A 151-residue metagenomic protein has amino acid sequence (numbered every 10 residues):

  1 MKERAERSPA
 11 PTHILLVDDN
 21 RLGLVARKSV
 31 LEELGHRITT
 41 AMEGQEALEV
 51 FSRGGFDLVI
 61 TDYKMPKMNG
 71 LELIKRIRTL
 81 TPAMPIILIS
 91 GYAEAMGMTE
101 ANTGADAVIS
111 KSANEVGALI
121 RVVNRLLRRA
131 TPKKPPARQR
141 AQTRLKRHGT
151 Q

Functional and structural regions predicted by a protein language model:
M1-H13, G117-Q151: Non-catalytic signal-transmission and effector/linker regions of two-component phosphorelay proteins
R21-T39: Two-component/phosphorelay signaling modules centered on CheY-like receiver
M42-E46, N69-E72: Acidic catalytic/metal-coordinating carboxylates
E49, L71-P82: Short amphipathic alpha-helix used as the core "switch/output" element in two-component signaling
G54-I60: Active-site beta3 strand of CheY-like receiver
D62, S90: Active-site residues of response regulator receiver
M65: Receiver (REC) domain active-site loop signature in two-component systems and cognate sites in sensor histidine kinases
